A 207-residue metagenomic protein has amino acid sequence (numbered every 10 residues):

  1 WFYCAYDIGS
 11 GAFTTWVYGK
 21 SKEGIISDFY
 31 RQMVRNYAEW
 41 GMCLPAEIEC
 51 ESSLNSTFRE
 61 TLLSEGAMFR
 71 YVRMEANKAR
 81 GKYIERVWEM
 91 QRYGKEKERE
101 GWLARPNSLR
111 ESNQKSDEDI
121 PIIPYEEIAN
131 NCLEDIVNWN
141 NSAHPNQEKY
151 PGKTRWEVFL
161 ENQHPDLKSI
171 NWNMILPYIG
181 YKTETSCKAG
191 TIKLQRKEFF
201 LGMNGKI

Functional and structural regions predicted by a protein language model:
W1-F2, Y6-E127: RNase H-like DDE/DDD metal-dependent nuclease/strand-transfer catalytic core used by mobile genetic elements
A129-I207: C-terminal, beta-rich DNA-binding module of retroviral/retroelements integrases
